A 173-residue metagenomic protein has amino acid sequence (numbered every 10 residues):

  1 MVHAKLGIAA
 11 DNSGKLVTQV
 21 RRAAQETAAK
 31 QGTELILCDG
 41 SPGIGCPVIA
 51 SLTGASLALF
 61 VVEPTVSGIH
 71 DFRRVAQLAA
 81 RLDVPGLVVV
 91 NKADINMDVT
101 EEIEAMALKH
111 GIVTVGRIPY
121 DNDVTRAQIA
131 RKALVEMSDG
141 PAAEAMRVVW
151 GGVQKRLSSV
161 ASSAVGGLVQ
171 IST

Functional and structural regions predicted by a protein language model:
M1-K5: Fe-S ferredoxin-like electron-transfer domains and their immediately adjacent linker/connector regions across
G7-I8, V124: Active-site/binding-pocket entry motifs
I8-K15, H70, M137-E144: Conserved active-site and cofactor/substrate-binding residues in soluble primary-metabolism enzymes
K15, Q19-R117, R126: Conserved catalytic-core segment of NTP-binding enzymes
L78-T173: C-terminal lobe/tail of nucleotide-utilizing enzymes
